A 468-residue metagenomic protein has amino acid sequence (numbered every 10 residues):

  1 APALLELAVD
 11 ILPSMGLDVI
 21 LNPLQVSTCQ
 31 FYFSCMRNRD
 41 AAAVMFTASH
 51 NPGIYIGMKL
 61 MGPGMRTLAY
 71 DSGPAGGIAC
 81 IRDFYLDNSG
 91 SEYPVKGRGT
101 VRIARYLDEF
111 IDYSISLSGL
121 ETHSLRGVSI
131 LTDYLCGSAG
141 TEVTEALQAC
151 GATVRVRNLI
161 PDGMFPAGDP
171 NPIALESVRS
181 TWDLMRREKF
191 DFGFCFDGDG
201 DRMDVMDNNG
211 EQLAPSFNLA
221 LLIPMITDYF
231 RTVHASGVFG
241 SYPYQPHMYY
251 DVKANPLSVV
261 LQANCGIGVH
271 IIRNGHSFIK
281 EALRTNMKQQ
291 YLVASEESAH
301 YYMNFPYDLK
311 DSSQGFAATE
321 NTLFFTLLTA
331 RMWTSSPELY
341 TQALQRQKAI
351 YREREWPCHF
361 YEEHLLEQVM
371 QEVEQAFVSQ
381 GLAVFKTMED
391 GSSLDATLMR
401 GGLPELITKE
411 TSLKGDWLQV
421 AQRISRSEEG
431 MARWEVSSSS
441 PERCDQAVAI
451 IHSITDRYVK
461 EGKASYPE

Functional and structural regions predicted by a protein language model:
A1-Y55, E145-M206: N-terminal small/polar loop signature for handling phosphorylated ligands or for N-terminal nucleophile
E6-V9, P13, Y32, R82 (+9 more regions): Predominant activation on well-ordered alpha-helical scaffold segments within soluble catalytic domains
M15-L17, N38-A42, I54-I56, L125-V128 (+9 more regions): Short coil/turn connectors at secondary-structure junctions
I20-T28, Q212-P215, I271-N274: Active-site nucleophile and cofactor-binding loops and adjacent substrate-binding regions of central metabolic enzymes
G53-S72, D83, D87-S89, S180-I267: Replace "Mg2+/Mn2+-dependent" with "divalent metal-dependent
I54-M185, H234-F239: Gly/Ser/Thr-enriched, mixed-charge loops and adjacent short helices that form phosphate/oxyanion-binding elements
T132-L135, F196-G198, Y250, S295: Active-site flanking residues adjacent to catalytic metal/cofactor-binding acidic residues
F192, Y229-E468: Phosphate-binding and adjacent anionic-ligand microenvironments
